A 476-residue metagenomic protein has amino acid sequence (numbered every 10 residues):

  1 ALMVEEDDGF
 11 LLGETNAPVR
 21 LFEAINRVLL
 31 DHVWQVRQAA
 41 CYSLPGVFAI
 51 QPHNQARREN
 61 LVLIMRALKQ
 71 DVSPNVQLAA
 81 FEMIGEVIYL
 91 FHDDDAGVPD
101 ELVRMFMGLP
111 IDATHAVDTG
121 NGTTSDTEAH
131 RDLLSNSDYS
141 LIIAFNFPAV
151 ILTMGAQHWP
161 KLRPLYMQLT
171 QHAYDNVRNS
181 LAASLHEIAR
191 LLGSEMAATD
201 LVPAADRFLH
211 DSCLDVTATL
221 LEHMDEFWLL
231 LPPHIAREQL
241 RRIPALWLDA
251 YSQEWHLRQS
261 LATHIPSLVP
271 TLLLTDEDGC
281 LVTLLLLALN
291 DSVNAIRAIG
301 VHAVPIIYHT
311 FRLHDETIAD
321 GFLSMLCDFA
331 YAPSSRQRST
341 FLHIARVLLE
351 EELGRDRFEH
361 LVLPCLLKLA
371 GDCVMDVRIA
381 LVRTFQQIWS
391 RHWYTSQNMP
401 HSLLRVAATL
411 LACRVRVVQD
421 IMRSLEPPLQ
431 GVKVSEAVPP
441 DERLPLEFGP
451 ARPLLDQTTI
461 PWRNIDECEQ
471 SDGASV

Functional and structural regions predicted by a protein language model:
A1-V476: Extended, low-complexity, acidic/polar intrinsically disordered regions that flank or interrupt HEAT/TOG/ARM solenoid
